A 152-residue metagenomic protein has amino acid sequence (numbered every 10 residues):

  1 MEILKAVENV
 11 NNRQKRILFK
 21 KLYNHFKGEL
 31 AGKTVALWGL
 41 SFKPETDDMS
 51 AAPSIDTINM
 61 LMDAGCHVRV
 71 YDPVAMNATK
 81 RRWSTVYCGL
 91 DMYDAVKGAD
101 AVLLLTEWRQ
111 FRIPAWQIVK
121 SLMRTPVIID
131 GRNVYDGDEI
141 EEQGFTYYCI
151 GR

Functional and structural regions predicted by a protein language model:
M1-R152: Structural/interface elements that position substrates and couple domains in central-metabolism enzymes
